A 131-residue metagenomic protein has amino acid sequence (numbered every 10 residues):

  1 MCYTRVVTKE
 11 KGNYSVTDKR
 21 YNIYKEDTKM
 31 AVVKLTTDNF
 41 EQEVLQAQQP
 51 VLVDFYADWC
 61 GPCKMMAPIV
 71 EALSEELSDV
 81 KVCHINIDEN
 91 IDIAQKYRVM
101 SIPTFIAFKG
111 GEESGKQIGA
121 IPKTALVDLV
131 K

Functional and structural regions predicted by a protein language model:
C2-K29: Short, Lys/Arg-enriched N-terminal segments with co-localized hydrophobic residues within the first ~10-30 amino acids
A31, T36, Y56, K81-C83: Conserved Rossmann-like nucleotide-binding pocket used by diverse enzymes that bind dinucleotide cofactors
V33-P50, I91: A short beta-strand-turn-helix
Q48, F55-W59, S101: Short pre-active-site segment immediately N-terminal to redox-active cysteine/selenocysteine motifs in thiol-based
Q48-P50, A67-I85: Conserved helix-turn-beta segment immediately C-terminal to the redox Cys motif in thioredoxin-like folds
F55-I69: Conserved redox-active cysteine motifs that mediate thiol-disulfide chemistry, especially di-cysteine Cys-X(1-2)-Cys
I91, Y97-I106, I121: Structural micro-motif
A107-K131: Non-catalytic, surface beta->alpha helical segment in thiol-disulfide oxidoreductase systems
